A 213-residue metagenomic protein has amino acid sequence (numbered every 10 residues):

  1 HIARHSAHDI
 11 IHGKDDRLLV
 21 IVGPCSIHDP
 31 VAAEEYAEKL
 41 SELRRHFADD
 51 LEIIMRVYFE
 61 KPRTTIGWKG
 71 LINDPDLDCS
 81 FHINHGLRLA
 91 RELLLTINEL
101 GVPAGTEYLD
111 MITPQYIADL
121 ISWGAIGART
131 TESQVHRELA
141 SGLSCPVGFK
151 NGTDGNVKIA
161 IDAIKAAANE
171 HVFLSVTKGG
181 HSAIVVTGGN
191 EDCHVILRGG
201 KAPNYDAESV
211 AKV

Functional and structural regions predicted by a protein language model:
H1-I11: N- or domain-start disorder-to-order transition segments that initiate the globular core
D9-D15, V185-G188: Short glycine/proline-enriched loop/turn "hinge" motifs that connect secondary-structure elements and lie
G23: Conserved, mostly hydrophobic/aromatic
S26-V31: Short, glycine-rich nucleotide/cofactor-binding loops
A37, D50-A211: Active-site-facing alpha/beta catalytic cores
S41-E42: N-terminal intrinsically disordered, cationic/polar leader segments that include organellar targeting peptides
R45-D49: Short helix-capping segments at alpha-helix termini
